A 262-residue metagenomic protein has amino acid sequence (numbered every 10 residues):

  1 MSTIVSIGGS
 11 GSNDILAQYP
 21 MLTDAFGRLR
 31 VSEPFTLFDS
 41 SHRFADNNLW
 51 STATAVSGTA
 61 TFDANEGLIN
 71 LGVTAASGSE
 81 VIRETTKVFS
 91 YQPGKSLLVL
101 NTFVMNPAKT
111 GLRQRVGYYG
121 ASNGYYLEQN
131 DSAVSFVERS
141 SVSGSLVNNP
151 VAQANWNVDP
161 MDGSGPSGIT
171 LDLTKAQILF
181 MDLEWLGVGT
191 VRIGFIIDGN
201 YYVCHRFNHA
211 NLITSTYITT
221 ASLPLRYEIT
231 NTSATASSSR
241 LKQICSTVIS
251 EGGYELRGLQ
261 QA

Functional and structural regions predicted by a protein language model:
M1-T54, T59, G253-A262: Extended, low-complexity segments enriched in Ser/Thr/Gly and acidic residues that occur primarily in surface-exposed
P20-E33, A210-A262: Ligand-recognition surfaces built from glycine- and aromatic
P20-L22, A55-A64, Y125-Q129, S145-A154 (+1 more regions): Short, exposed beta-strand/loop patches in secreted or surface proteins that constitute
L71-V151: Secretory/extracellular carbohydrate-interaction modules and structurally similar beta-sandwich "look-alikes"
T86-Y91, P166-L171, S215: Beta-strand-rich interaction surfaces with strong enrichment in secreted/lumenal proteins
G144-I178: Short, aromatic/His-centered strand-loop micro-motif at the edge of beta-sheets
S167, I197-T220: Short, solvent-exposed beta-strand-to-loop segments that form ligand-recognition rims of beta-rich domains
T174-T190, I196-D198: Localized edge beta-strand/strand-to-loop motifs within extracellular or lumenal beta-rich domains
